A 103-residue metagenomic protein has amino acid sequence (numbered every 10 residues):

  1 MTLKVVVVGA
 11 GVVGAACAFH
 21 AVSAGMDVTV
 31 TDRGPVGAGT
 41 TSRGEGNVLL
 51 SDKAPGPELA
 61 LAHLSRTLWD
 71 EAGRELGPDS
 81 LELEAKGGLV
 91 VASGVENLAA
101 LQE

Functional and structural regions predicted by a protein language model:
M1-V13, T29: Beta1/beta-strand and adjacent pyrophosphate-binding region of the FAD-binding site in flavoprotein oxidoreductases
T2-L3, G25-M26, K86: Short coil/turn connectors at secondary-structure junctions
V8, D32, G44, A85-G87: A secondary-structure boundary/capping signal
G14, G37, N97-A99: Glycine-rich nucleotide phosphate-binding loop and flanking beta-alpha elements of Rossmann-like dinucleotide-binding
V22-S42: Glycine-rich FAD pyrophosphate-binding loop
G46-E103: Dinucleotide-binding Rossmann-like beta1-alpha1 core, especially the glycine-rich loop that anchors the ADP
